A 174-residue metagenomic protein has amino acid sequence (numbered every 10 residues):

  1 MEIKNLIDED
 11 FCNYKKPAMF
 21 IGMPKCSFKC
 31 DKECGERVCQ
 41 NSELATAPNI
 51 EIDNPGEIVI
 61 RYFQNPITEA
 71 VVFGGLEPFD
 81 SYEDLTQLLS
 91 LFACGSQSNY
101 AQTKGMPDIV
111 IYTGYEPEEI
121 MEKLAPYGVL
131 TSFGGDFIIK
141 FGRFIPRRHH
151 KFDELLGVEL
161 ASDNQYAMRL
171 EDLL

Functional and structural regions predicted by a protein language model:
M1-I3, P107: Extreme N-terminal starter segment of soluble prokaryotic enzymes
K4-D53: Canonical Radical SAM [4Fe-4S] cluster-binding loop centered on the CxxxCxxC motif and its immediate flanking residues
G22, G74, V110-G114, G142: A cross-family glycoside hydrolase active-site/sugar-binding cleft signature
S42-I60, F79-G128: Canonical radical SAM enzyme core domain
I67-Q97, G142-A161, E171: Conserved glycine-rich "GG(E/T)P / GGGxP" loop and the immediately following alpha-helix in the radical SAM core
E122-R148: Structural recognition of alpha->loop->beta junctions
N164-L174: Charged phosphate-binding loop/patch that engages nucleotide di/tri-phosphates or the phosphate backbone of nucleic
